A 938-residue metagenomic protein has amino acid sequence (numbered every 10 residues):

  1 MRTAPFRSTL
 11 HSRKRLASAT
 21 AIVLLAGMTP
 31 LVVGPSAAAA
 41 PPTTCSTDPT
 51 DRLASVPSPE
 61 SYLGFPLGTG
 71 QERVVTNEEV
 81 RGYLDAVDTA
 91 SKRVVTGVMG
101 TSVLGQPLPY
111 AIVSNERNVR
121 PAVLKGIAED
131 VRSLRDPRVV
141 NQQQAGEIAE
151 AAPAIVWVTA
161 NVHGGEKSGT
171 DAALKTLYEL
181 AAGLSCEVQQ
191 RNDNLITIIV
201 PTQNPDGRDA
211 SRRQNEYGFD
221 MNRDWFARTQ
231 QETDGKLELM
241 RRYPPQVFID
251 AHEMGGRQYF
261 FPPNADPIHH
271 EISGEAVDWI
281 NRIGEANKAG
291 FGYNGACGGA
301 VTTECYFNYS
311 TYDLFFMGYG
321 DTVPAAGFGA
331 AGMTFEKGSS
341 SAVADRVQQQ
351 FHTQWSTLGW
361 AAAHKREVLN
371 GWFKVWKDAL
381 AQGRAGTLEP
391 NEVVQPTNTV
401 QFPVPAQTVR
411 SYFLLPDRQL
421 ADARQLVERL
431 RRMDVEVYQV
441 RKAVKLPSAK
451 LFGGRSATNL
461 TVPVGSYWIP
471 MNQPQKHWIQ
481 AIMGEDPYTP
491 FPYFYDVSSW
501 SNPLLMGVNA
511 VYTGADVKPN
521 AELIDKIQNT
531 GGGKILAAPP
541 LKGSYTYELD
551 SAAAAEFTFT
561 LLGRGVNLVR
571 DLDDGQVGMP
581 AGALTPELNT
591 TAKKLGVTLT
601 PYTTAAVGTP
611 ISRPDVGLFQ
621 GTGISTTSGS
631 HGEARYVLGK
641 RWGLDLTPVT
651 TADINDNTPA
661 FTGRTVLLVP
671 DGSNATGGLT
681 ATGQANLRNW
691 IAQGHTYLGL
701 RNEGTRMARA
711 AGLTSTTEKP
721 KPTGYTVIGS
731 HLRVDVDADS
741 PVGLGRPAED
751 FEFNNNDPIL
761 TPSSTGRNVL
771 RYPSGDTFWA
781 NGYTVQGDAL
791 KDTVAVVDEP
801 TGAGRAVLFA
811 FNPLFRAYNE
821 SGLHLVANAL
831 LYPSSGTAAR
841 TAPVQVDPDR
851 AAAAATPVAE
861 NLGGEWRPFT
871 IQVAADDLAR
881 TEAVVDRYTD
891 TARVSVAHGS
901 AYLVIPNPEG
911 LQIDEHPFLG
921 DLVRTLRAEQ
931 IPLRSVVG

Functional and structural regions predicted by a protein language model:
R2-A40: Secretory targeting and sorting signals
A4, S185-C186, Q230, D739-S740: Serine-centered coil/turn micro-motif
P41-K167, A181-A182, R191-D193, R223 (+5 more regions): Intrinsic-disorder/low-complexity accessory segments
A151-T159, A172-G218: Short helix-loop-beta-strand segments that form the rim/entrance of peptidase-like active sites
T170-L174, T233, H631: Short alpha-helical patches at coil-to-helix transitions and adjacent helical residues in well-structured domains
V200-D209, A251-Q258, N702-G704: Short, solvent-exposed turn/loop segments enriched in Gly/Ser/Thr/Pro and often Arg
M221-F248: Catalytic-core regions of hydrolytic enzymes
D250-A251, V669: Conserved beta-strand positions
